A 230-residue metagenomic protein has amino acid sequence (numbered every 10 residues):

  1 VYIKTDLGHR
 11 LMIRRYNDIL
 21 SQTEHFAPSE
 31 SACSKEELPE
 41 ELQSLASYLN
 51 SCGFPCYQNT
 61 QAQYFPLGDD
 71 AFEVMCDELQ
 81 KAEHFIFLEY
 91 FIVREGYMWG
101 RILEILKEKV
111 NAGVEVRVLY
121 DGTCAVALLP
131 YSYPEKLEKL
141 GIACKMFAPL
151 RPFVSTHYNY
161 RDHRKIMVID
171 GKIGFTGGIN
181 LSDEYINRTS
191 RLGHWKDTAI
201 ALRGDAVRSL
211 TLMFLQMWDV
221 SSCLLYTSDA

Functional and structural regions predicted by a protein language model:
V1-S228: N-terminal localization/anchoring segments of enzymes in phospholipid and broader phosphate metabolism
